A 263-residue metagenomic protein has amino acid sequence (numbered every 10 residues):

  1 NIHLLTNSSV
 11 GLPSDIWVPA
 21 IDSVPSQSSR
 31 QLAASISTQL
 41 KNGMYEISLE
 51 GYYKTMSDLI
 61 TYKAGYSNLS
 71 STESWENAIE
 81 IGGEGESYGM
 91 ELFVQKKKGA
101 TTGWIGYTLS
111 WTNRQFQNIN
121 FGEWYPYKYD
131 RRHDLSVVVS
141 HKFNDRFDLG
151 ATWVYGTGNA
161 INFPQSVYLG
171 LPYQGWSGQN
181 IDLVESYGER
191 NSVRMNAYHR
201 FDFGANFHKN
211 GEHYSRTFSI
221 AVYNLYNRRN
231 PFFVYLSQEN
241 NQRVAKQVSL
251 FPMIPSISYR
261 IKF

Functional and structural regions predicted by a protein language model:
N1-L32, Y53-N77, T152-W176, N227-F233: Surface-exposed extracellular loop regions of Gram-negative outer-membrane beta-barrel proteins, predominantly
P13-A20, R30-Q31, S71-I79, E86-Y88 (+3 more regions): Extracytoplasmic loops and strand-loop junctions of Gram-negative outer membrane beta-barrel proteins
D15, I36, I47-Y53, I105-L109 (+2 more regions): Transmembrane beta-barrel strands of outer-membrane/channel proteins
A20-V24, S37, A78-G82, G89-F93 (+5 more regions): Outer-membrane beta-barrel proteins
I21-P25, L40-G106, D134, K246-S258: Outer membrane beta-barrel strand-and-loop segments of large Gram-negative receptors, especially TonB-dependent
N42-I47, A100-G103, D145-L149, E212-R216 (+1 more regions): Repeated loop/turn-to-beta-strand initiation elements of outer-membrane beta-barrel proteins
Y52-T55, S74-F163: Gram-negative outer-membrane beta-barrel transporters
R146, V154-I181, N196-D202, N206-F263: C-terminal beta-signal and adjacent terminal beta-strands/loops of Gram-negative outer-membrane beta-barrel proteins
